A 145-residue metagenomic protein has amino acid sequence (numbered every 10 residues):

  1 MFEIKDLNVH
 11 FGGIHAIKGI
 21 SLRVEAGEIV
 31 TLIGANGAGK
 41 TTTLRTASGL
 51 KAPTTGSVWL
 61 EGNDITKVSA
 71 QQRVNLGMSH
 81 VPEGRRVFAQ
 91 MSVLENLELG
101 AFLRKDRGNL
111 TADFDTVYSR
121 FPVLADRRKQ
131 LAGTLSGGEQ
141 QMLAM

Functional and structural regions predicted by a protein language model:
F2-I4, I17: Conserved structural motif at the start of ABC-family nucleotide-binding domains
G12, V30, V68, V93-A112 (+1 more regions): ABC-type ATPase nucleotide-binding domains, specifically the catalytic core motifs of the NBD
V30-T31, H80: Short beta-strand immediately N-terminal to the Walker A/P-loop
I33-A35: The feature captures the beta-strand-to-loop junction immediately N-terminal to the Walker
S48: Helix-to-loop junction immediately C-terminal to a conserved catalytic motif
G56-N63, L76, N109-F114: Conserved ABC transporter NBD signature motif
L131-L135: Conserved ABC ATPase signature
